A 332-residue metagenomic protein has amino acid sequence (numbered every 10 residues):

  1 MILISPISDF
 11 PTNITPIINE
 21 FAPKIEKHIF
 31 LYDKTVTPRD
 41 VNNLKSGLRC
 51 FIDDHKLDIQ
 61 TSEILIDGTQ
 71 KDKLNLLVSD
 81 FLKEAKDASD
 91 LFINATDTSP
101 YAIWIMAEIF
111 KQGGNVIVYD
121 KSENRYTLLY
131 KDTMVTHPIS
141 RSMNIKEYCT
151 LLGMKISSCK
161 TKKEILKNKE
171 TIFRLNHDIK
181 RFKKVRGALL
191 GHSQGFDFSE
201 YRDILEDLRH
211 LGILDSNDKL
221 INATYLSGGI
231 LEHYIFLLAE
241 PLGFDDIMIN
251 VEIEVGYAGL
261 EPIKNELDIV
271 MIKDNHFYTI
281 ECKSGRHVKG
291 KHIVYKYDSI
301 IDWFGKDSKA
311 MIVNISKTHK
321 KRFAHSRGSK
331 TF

Functional and structural regions predicted by a protein language model:
M1-G47: N-terminal beta-strand-loop-alpha-helix module at the start of alpha/beta ligand-binding or catalytic domains
L3, P11, T15-I18, I139-F332: Intrinsically disordered, low-complexity Ser/Thr/Pro/Gly-rich regulatory segments
P6-D9, Q60-N75, K283-R286, I315: Short beta->alpha junction loops
K27-N94, I105-M106: A broadly used, surface-exposed interaction patch
Y32-T37, K121-R125, I312-H319: Short beta-alpha junction loops
S89-N94, F110-Y130: Short, acidic/small-residue loops that bind anionic groups at enzyme active sites
D97, E123-G153: Beta-rich, aromatic/charged-enriched effector core domains that present basic-aromatic interfaces for binding
T98-G113: Short Gly/Thr/Asp-enriched flexible loops that form oxyanion-binding sites at enzyme active sites
